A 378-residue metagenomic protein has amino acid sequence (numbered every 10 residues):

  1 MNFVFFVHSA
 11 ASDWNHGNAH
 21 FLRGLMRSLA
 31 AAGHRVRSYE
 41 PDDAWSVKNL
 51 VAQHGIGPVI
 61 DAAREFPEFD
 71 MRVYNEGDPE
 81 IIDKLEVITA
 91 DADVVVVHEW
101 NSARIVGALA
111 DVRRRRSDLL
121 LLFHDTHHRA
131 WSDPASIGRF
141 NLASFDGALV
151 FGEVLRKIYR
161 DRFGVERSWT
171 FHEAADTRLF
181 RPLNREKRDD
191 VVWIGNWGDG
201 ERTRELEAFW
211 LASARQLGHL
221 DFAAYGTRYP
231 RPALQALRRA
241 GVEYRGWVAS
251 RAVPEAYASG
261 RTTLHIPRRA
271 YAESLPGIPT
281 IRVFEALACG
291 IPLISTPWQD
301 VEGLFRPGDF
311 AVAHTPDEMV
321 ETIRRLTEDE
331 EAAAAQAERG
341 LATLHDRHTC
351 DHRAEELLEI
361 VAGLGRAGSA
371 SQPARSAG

Functional and structural regions predicted by a protein language model:
V7-S9, N15, R23-R27, R37-Y159: Extended catalytic core of nucleotide-activated donor transferases of GT-like folds
N18-L29, A208-A212, L357: Short amphipathic alpha-helix
F21-G24, E40-P41, Q235-G246, S250-G365: Catalytic binding pocket for nucleotide-activated donors in carbohydrate/polymer assembly enzymes
R37, A223, I294: Conserved beta-strand positions in the Rossmann-like core of class I SAM-dependent methyltransferases
P41-D43, G152-K157, G226-A233, T296-D300: Short, polar loop motifs at secondary-structure junctions
V94, D146-G147, R167, T262 (+1 more regions): Well-ordered beta-strand positions
V154, F171-A174: Carbohydrate-associated surface elements
D176-T262: Conserved catalytic-core segment of nucleotide-activated headgroup transferases in glycan assembly
